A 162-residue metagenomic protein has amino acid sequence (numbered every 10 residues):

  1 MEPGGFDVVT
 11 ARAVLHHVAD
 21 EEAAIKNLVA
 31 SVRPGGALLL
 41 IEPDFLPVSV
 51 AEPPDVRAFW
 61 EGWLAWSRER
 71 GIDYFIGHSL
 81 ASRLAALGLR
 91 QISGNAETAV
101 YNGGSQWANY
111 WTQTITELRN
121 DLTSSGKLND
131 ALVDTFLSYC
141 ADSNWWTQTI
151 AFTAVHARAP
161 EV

Functional and structural regions predicted by a protein language model:
M1-V9: A short acidic, Gly/Pro-enriched loop at the edge of an enzyme's catalytic core that lines a small-molecule cofactor
G5, P34, G88-R90: Short loop/turn motifs at secondary-structure junctions
A13: Binding-interface segments
H16-H17: A short His-aromatic
E22-A37: A short glycine-rich, Lys/Arg-flanked "PGG" loop and its adjoining helix->strand segment in the class I
L39-S105, K127: Conserved catalytic/acceptor-binding region of the Class I
A85-V162: Conserved Class I S-adenosyl-L-methionine
